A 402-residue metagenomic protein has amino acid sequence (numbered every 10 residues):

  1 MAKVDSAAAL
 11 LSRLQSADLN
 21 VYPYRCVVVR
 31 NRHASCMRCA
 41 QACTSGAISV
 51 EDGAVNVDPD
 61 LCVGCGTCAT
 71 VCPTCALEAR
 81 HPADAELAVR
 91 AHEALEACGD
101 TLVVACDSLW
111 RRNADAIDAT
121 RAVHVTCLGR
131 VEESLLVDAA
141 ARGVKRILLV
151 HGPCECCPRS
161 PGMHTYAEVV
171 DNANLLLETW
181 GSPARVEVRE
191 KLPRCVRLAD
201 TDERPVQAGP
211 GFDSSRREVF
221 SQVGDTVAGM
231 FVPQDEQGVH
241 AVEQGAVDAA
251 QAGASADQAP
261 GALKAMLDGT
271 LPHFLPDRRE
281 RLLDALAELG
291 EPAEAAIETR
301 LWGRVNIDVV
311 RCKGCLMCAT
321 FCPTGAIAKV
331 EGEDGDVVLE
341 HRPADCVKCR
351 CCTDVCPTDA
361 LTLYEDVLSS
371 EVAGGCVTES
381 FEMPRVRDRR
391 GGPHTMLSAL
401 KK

Functional and structural regions predicted by a protein language model:
M1-A42, G46, G99-R111, L198-F321 (+2 more regions): Ferredoxin-type iron-sulfur electron-transfer modules and their immediate structural context
M1-R13, D18, Y24, V28 (+4 more regions): Flanking helices and flexible, charged tails adjoining ferredoxin-like Fe-S electron-transfer domains in multi-subunit
A34-D58, T67-A85, M317-D334, C351-S369: Iron-sulfur cluster-binding cysteine motifs and their immediate structural context in ferredoxin-like electron-transfer
H164-D213: N-terminal secretory signal peptides
D336-E340: A cross-kingdom feature marking solvent-exposed beta-strand/loop segments within repeated, beta-rich binding/scaffold
